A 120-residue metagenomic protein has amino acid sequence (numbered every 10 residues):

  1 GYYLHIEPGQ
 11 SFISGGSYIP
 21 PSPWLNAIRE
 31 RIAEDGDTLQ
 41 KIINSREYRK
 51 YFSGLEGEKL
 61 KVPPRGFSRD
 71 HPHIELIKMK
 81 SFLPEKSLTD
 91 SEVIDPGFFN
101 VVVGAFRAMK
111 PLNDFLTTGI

Functional and structural regions predicted by a protein language model:
G1, P23, K41-K59: Soluble extramembrane domains of integral membrane proteins
G1-A33: Aromatic- and glycine-enriched beta-alpha-beta binding-site module
I32-A33, S45, S53-I120: Long, solvent-exposed, polar/charged low-complexity segments
